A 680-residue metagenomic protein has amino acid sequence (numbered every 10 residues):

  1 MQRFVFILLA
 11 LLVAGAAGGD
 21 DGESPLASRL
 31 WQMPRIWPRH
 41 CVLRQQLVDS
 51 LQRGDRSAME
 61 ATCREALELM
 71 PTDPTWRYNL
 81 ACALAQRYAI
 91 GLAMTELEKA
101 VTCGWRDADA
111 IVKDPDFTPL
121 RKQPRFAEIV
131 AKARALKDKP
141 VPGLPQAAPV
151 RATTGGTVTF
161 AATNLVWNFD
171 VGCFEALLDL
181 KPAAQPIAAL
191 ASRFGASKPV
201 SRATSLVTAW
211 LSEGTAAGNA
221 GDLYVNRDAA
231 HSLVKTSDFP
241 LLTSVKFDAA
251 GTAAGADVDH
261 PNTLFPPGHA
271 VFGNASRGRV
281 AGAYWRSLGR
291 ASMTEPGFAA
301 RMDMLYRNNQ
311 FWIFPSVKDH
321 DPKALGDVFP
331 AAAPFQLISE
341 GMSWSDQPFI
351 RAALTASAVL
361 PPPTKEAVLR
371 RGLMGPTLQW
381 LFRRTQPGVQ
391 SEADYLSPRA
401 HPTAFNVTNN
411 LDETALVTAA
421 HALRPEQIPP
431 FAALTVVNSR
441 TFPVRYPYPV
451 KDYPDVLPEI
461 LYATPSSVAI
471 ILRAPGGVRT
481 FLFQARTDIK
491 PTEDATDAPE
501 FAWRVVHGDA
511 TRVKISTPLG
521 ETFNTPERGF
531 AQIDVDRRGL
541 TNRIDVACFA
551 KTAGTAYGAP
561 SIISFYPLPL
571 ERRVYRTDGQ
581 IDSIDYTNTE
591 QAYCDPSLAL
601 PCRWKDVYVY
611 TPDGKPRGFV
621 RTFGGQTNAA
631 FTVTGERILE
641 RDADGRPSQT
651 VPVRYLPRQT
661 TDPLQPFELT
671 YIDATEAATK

Functional and structural regions predicted by a protein language model:
W37-P38, P71, W105: Short coil turns that delineate tetratricopeptide repeat
C41, T75, D109-A110: Start-of-helix register in tetratricopeptide repeats
P142-Q347: Long, solvent-exposed N-terminal ectodomains/accessory regions that are displayed to the extracellular/lumenal milieu
A188, A203-T204, A559-K680: Extended alpha-helical scaffolding regions
V505-V535: Surface-exposed, flexible coil segments in extracellular/virion-facing regions
